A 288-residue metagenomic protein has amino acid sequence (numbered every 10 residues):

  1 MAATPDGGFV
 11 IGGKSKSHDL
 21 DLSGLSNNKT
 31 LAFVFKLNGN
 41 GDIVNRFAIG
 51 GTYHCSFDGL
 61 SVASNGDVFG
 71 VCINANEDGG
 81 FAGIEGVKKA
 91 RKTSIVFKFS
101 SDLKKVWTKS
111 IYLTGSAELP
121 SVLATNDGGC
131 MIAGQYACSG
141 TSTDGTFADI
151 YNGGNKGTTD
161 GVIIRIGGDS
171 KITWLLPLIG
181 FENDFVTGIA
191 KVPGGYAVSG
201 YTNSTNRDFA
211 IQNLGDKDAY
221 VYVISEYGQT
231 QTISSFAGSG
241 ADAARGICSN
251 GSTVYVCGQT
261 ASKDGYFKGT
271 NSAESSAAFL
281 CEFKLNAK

Functional and structural regions predicted by a protein language model:
M1-K288: A sequence-level/structural motif corresponding to short, flexible coil/turn segments enriched in small polar residues
